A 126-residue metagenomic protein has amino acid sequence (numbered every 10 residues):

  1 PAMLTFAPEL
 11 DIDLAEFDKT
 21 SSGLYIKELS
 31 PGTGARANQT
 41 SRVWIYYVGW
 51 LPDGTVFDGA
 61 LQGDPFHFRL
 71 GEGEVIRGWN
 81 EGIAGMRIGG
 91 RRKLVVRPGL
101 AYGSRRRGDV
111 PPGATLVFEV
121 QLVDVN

Functional and structural regions predicted by a protein language model:
P1-N126: Cross-family detector of peptidyl-prolyl cis-trans isomerase
